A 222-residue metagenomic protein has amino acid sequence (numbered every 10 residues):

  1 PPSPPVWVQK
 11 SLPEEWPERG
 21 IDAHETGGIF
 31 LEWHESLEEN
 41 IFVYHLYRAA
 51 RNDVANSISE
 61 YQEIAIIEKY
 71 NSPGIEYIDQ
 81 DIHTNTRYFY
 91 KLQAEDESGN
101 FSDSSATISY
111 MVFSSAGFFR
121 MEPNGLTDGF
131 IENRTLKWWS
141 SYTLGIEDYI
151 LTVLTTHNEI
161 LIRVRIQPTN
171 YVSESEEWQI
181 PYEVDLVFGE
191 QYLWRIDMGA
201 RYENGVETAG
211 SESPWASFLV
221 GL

Functional and structural regions predicted by a protein language model:
P1-N40, T84, G99-T143, F188 (+1 more regions): Pro/Thr/Ser/Gly-rich low-complexity, intrinsically disordered linker/stalk tracts
D22-G27, H34-E60, S141-V164, E190 (+1 more regions): Solvent-exposed loop/turn segments flanking beta-strands in beta-repeat/beta-sandwich domains
W33, L46, D79, Y90-L92 (+3 more regions): An aromatic-rich alpha-helical recognition segment common to small helix-rich domains
A55-I66, F101-S104, E212: Tryptophan-centered short beta-strand motifs
S59-S72, L161-V172: Solvent-exposed serine/threonine-rich low-complexity stretches and specific carbohydrate-binding patches
S72-I78, T169-Y182: Short S/T/G- and acidic-enriched coil/turn segments that sit immediately N-terminal to beta-strands in beta-sandwich
Y77-F101, D185-V206: Beta-strand-rich modules
L136-W138, Y149, S173, L193-I196 (+1 more regions): Tryptophan-centric aromatic hotspots in well-structured domains and transmembrane helices
